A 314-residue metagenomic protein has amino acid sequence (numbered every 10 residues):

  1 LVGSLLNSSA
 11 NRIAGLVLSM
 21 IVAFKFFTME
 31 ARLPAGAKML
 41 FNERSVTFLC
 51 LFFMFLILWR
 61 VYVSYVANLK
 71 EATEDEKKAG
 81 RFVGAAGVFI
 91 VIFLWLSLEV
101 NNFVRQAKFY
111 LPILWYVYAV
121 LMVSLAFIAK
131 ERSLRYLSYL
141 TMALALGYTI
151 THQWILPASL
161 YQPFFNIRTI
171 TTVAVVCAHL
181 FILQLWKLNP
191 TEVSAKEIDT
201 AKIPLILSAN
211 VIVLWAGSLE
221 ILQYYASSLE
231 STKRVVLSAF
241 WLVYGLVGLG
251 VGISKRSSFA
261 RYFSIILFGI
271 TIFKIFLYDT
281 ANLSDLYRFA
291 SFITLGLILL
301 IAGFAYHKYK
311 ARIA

Functional and structural regions predicted by a protein language model:
L1-A314: Alpha-helical transmembrane segments of multi-pass membrane proteins
